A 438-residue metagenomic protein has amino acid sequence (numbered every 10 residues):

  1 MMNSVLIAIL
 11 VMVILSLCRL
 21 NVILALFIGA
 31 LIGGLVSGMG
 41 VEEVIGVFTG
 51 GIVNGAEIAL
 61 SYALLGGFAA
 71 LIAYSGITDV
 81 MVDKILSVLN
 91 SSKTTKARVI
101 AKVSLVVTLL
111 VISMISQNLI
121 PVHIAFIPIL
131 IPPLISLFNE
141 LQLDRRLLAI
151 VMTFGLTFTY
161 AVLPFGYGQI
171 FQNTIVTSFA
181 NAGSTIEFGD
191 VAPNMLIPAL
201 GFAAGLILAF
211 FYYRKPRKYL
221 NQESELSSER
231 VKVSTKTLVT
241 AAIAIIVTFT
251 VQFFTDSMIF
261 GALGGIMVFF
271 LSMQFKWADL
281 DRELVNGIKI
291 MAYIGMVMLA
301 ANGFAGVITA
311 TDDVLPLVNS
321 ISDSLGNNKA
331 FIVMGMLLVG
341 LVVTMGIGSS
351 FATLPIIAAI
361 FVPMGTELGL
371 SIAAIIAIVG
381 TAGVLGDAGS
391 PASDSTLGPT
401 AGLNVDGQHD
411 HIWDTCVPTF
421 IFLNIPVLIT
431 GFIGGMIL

Functional and structural regions predicted by a protein language model:
M1-L64, N194-V307, F422-P426, T430-L438: Hydrophobic transmembrane alpha-helices of multi-pass small-molecule transporters
M1-V5, A125-F126, M258-L263, N319-F331 (+1 more regions): Structural signature of hydrophobic alpha-helical transmembrane segments
L26-I32, L148-G155, I356-F361, V379: Central hydrophobic cores of alpha-helical transmembrane segments in multi-pass integral membrane proteins
V36-G46, T95-K96, L137-R145, P164-F165 (+3 more regions): Juxtamembrane membrane-interface segments at transmembrane alpha-helix termini
V41-L137, D281-T366: Membrane-embedded alpha-helical segments and adjacent helix-loop junctions characteristic of multi-pass solute
K96-I115, L141-F158, T185-V191, K329-V343 (+1 more regions): Alpha-helical transmembrane segments of multi-pass membrane proteins
I135-L226, T396-L438: Membrane-core helix-loop-helix motifs of multi-pass transport proteins
A310, V362-A374, M436-L438: Helix-coil boundary and interhelical linker segments in multi-pass alpha-helical membrane proteins
